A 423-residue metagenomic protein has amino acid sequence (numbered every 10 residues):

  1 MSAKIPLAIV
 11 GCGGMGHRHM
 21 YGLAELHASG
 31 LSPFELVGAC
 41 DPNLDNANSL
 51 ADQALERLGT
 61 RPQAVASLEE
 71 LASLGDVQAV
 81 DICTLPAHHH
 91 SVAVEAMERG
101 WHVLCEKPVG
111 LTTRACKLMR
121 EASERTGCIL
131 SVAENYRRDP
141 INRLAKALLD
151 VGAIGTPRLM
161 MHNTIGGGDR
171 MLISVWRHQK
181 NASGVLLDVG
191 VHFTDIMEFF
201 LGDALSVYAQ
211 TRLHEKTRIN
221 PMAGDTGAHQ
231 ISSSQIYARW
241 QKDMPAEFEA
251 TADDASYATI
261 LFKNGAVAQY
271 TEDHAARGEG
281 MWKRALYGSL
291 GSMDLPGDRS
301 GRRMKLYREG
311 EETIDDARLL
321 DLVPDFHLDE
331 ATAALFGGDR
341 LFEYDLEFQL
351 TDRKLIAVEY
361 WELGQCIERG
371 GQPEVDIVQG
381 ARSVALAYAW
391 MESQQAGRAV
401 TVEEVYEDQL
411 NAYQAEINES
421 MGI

Functional and structural regions predicted by a protein language model:
M1-R57: N-terminal Rossmann-like dinucleotide-binding module
A3, C128, G155-L159, E392-I423: C-terminal capping/lid region of NAD(P)-dependent oxidoreductase domains
M15, Y136-E249, G397: Predominantly a Rossmann-like dinucleotide-binding segment in NAD(P)-dependent oxidoreductases
F34-L36, V77, P157, A204: Core-facing hydrophobic residues within beta-strands of well-ordered domains
Q63-S73: Short acidic low-complexity segments
L74, Q78-A79, L85-R137, G152: Beta-strand-loop-alpha-helix segment that lines the small-molecule cofactor/substrate pocket of alpha/beta enzymes
V191, T271-G280: Glycine-rich phosphate/pyrophosphate-binding beta-alpha loops
K216-D253, Y257, F262, A285 (+2 more regions): C-terminal glycine/acidic-rich active-site capping loop/insertion
